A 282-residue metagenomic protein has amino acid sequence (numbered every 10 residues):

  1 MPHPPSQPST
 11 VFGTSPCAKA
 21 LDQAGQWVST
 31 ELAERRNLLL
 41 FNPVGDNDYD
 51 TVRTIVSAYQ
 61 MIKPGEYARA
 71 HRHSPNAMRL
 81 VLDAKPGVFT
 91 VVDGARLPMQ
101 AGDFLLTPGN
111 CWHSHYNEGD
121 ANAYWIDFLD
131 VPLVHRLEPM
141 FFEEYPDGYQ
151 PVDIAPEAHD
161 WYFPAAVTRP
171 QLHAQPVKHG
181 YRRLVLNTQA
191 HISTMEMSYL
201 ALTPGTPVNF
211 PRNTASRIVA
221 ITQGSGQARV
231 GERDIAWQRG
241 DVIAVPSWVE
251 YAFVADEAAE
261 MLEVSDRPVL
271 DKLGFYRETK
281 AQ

Functional and structural regions predicted by a protein language model:
M1-G13, H191, M195, L200 (+3 more regions): C-terminal functional regions that serve as terminal interaction/effector modules
M1-R53, M140-S198, K280-Q282: A short, N-terminal "cap"/entry segment at the start of jelly-roll beta-barrel domains of the cupin/DSBH fold
N37-D46, I55-H73, M197-N213: Conserved short histidine dyad/triad with adjacent acidic residue
D48-D50, A68-S74, Y116-A121, T188 (+2 more regions): Short, low-complexity cationic-aromatic patches
T54-S57, P75-N76, G87, W112 (+1 more regions): Extracellular structured ligand-interaction cores
K63, V92, P98-G119, W125-D130 (+2 more regions): Conserved metal-binding segment of the jelly-roll/cupin
K63, Y67-A101, C111, R212-R239: A short beta-strand-loop-beta hairpin characteristic of the jelly-roll/cupin
E118-V167, D256-Q282: Double-stranded beta-helix
